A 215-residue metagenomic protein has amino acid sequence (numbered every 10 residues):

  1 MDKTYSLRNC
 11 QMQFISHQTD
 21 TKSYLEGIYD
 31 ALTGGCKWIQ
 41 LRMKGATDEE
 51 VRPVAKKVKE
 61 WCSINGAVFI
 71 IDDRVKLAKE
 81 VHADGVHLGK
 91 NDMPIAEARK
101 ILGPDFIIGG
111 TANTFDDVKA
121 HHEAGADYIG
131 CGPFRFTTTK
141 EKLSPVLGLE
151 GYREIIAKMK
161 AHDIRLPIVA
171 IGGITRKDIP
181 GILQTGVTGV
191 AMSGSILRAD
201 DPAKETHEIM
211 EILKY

Functional and structural regions predicted by a protein language model:
M1-H87, D92-M93, K100-F115, K119-D127 (+5 more regions): Conserved N-terminal beta1-alpha1 strand-loop-helix module at the mouth
Y5, P145, V190: Residues that recognize and position ribonucleotide moieties
L88-A96, F136-M159: Flexible, gly/pro- and Lys/Arg-enriched active-site loops
F115-P145: Histidine/lysine/aspartate-rich catalytic loop segments that bind and position anionic ligands
C131, V169-I174, V190-G194: Glycine-rich beta-strand-to-loop/alpha-helix junction loops that act as flexible
V187: Asp-centered catalytic/switch region of ABC-type ATPase nucleotide-binding domains
